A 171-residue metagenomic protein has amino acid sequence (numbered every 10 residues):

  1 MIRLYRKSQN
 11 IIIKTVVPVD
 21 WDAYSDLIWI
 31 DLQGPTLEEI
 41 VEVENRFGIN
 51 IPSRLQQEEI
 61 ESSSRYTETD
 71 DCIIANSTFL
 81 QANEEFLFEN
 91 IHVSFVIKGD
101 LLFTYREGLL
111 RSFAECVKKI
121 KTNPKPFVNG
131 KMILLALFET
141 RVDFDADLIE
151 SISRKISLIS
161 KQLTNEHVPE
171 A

Functional and structural regions predicted by a protein language model:
M1-A171: Peripheral, non-transmembrane regulatory/ligand-interaction domains of membrane transport proteins
